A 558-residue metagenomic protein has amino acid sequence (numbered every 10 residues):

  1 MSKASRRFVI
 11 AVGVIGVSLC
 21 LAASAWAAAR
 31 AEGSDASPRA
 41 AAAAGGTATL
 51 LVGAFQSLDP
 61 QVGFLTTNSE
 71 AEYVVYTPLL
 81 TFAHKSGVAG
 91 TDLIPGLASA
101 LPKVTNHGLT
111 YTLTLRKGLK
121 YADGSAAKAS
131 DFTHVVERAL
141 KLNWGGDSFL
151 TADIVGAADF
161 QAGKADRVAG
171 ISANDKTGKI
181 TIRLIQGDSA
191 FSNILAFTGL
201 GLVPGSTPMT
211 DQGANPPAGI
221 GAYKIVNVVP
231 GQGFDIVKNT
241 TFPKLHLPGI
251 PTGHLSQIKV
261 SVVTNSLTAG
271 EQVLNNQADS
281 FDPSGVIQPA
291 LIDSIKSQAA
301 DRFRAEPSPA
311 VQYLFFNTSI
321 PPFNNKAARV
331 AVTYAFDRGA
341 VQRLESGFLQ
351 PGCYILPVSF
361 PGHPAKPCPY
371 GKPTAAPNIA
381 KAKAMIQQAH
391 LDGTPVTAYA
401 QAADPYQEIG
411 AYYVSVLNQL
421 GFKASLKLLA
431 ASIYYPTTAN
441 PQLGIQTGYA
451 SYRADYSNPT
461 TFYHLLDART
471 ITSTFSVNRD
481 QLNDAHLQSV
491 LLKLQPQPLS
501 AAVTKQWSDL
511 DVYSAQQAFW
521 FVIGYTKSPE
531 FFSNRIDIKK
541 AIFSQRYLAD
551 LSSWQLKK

Functional and structural regions predicted by a protein language model:
A41, P102, A173, V330 (+4 more regions): Extracytoplasmic/peripheral linker and loop segments enriched in polar/acidic and small residues with frequent Thr/Pro
L51-N106, P216-A218: N-terminal lobe/hinge region of extracytoplasmic solute-binding protein
H84-V88, G187-G253, Q257: Gly/Pro-rich hinge or "lid" segments in bacterial periplasmic/extracellular proteins
T114, D131, K141-P204, N227-V229: Surface-exposed binding/hinge segments that line and control ligand-binding clefts or catalytic entry sites
P208-A214, F242-D293, K423: Ligand-site clamp/hinge motif
S319-P361, E408-I409, S514-F519: Periplasmic-binding protein-like
G347-Q388, D404-E408: Structural transition elements
E530-K558: Long beta-strand-rich cores associated with HINT superfamily self-processing modules
